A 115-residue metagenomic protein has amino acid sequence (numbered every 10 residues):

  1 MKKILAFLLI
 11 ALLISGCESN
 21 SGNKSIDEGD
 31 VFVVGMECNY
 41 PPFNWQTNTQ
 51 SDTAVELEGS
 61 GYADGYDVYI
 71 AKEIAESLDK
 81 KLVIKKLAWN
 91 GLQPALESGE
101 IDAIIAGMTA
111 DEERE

Functional and structural regions predicted by a protein language model:
K2-I10: Sec-dependent signal peptide recognition, specifically the positively charged N-region followed immediately by
K2-K3, K80, R114: Basic side chains
L12-G16: C-terminal motif of bacterial Sec signal peptides marking the signal peptidase cleavage site
E18-N20: Bacterial signal peptide processing site
D27-G107: Extracytoplasmic small-molecule ligand-binding "clamshell" domains of the periplasmic binding protein/Venus flytrap
M108-E115: Acidic, Gly/Pro-rich loop/turn segments at junctions of secondary structure
